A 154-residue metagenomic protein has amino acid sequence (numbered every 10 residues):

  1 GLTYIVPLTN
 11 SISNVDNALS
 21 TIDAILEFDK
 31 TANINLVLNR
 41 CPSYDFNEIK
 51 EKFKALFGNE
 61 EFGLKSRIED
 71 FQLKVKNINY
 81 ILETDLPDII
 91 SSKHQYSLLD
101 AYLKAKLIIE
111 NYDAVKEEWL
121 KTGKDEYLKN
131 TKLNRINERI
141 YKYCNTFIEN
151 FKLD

Functional and structural regions predicted by a protein language model:
G1-N79: Conserved catalytic-core segment of NTP-binding enzymes
L56-G123: Beta-strand-loop-alpha "switch" segments that mediate conformational coupling across diverse proteins
L99-D154: NTP-binding/hydrolysis catalytic cores, primarily Walker-type P-loop NTPases
